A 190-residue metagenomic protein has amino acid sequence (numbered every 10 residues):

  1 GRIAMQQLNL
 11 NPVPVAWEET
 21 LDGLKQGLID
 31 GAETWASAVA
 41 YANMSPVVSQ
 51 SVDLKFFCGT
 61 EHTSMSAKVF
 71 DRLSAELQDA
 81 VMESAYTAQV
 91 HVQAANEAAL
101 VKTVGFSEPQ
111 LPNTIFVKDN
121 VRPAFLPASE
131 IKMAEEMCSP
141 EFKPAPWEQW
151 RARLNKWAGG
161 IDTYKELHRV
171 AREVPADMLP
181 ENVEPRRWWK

Functional and structural regions predicted by a protein language model:
G1-K190: N-terminal secretory/targeting leader peptides
